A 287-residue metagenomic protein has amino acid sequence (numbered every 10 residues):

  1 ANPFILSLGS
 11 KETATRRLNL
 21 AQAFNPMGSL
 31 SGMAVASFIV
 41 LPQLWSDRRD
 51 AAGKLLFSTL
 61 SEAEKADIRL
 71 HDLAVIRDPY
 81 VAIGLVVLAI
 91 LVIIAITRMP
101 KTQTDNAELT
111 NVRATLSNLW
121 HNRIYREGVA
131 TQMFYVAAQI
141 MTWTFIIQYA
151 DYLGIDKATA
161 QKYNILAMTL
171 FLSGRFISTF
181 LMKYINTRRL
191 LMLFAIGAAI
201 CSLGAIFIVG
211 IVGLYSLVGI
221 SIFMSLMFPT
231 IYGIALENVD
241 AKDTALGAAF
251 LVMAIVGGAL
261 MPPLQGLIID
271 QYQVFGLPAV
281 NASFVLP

Functional and structural regions predicted by a protein language model:
A1-S10, S225-A241: Intracellular juxtamembrane helix-capping segments at the cytosolic ends of symmetry-related transmembrane helices
T13-W45, L56-F57, A249-P262: Glycine-rich segments within core transmembrane alpha-helices of 12-TM secondary carriers
G32-W45, N118-I165: Extracytoplasmic gate region of multi-pass secondary transporters
V40, G174-T187, I269: Helix-to-loop junctions at the C-terminal end of transmembrane segments in multipass secondary transporters
L41-I83, L264-P287: A membrane-interface helix-boundary motif in multi-pass transporters
P100-G128: Juxtamembrane intracellular "pre-TM" segments in multi-pass secondary transporters
L153-L170, L246-A249, A279-S283: Loop-to-transmembrane helix entry
R189-G204: Structural signature of the two symmetry-related core transmembrane helices
